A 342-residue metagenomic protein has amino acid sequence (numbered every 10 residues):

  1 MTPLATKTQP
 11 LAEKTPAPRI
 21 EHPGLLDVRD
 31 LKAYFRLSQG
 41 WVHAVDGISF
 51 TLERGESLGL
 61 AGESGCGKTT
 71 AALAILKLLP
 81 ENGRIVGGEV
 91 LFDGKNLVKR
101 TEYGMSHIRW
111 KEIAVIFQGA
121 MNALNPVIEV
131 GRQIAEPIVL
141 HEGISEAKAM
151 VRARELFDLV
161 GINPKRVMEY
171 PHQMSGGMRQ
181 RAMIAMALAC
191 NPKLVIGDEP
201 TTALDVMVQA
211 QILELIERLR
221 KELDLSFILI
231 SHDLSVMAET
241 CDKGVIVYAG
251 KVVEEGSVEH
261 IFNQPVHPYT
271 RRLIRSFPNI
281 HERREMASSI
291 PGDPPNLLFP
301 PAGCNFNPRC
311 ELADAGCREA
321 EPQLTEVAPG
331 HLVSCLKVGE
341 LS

Functional and structural regions predicted by a protein language model:
P18-G24, W41, V167, S257-S342: Short catalytic/signature loops enriched in Gly
E63, K77, Y103, I196-P200 (+1 more regions): P-loop NTP-binding/switch modules centered on Walker-like glycine-rich loops
I85-N96: Conserved ABC transporter NBD signature motif
K95-N96, A147-K165, I274-R275: Conserved ABC ATPase "signature" region
L97-A114, R132, L140, E146 (+2 more regions): ABC ATPase NBD coupling module
A189-K193: A short, proline-enriched helix->beta-strand linker immediately N-terminal to the Walker B motif in ABC-type P-loop
